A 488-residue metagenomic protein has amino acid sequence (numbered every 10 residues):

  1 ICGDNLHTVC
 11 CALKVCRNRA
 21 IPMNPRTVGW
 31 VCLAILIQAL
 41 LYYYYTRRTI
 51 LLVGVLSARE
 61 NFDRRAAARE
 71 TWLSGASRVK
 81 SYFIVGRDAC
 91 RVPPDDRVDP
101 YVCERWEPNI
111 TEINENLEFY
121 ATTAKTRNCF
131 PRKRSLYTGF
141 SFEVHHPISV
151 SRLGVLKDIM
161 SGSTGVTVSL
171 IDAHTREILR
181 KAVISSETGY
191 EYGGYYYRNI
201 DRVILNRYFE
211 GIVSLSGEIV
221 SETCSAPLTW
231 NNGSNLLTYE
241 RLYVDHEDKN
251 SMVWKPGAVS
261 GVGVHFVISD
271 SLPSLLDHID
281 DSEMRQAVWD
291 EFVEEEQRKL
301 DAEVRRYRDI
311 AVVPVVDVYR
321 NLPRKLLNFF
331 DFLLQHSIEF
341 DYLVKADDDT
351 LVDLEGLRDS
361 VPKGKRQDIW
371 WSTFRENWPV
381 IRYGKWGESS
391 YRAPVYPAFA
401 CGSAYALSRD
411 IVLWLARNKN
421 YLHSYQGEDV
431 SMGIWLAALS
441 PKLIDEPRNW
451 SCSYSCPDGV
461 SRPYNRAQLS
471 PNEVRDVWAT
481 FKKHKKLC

Functional and structural regions predicted by a protein language model:
C10-R48: N-terminal signal-anchor transmembrane helix specifying type II single-pass membrane topology of secretory-pathway
W30-I35, Y421-C488: C-terminal catalytic/acceptor-binding lobe
R69-V79: Short, acidic, metal-binding catalytic loop of nucleotide-sugar glycosyltransferases
G86-E115, L276-F340: Active-site-proximal specificity loops/subdomain of glycosyltransferases
V102-E115, S161-L242: Aromatic- and Gly/Pro-enriched, solvent-exposed loop/edge beta-strand patches characteristic of beta-rich domains
N114-P131, L322-P323, Y342-A346, T350-I434 (+1 more regions): Conserved catalytic core of nucleotide-sugar-dependent glycosyltransferases
R132, T138-F140, L228-D290, Q297: PGST-rich, cysteine-poor low-complexity/disordered linker and tail segments that act as flexible spacers
I148-I159, S214-L215: A short beta-strand element within beta-rich, extracytoplasmic domains of secreted/secretory-pathway proteins
